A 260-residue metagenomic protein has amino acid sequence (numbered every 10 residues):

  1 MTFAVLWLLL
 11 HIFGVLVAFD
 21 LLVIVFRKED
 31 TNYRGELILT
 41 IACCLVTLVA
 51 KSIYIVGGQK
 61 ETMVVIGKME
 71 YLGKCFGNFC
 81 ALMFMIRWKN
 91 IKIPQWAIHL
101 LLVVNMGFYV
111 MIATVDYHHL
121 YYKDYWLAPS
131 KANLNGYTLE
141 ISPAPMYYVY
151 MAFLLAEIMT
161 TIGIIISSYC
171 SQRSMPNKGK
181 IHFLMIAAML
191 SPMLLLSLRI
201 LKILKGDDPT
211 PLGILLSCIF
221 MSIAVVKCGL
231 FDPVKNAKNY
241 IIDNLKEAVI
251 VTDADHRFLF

Functional and structural regions predicted by a protein language model:
M1, A128-M146: Juxtamembrane membrane-water interface segments that cap and precede transmembrane helices
T2-A18, D30-H118, Y147-A156, D208-S217: Individual alpha-helical transmembrane segments in multi-pass integral membrane proteins
A4-W7, H11, V17, S174-L245: Interfacial "cap-and-anchor" motif at the non-cytosolic start of specific transmembrane alpha-helices
L22-F26, S52-Q59, L82-W88, V110-Y117 (+3 more regions): Transmembrane helix-loop junctions and nearby membrane-interface residues
F26-V49, G67-K68, I141-I200: Alpha-helical transmembrane segments of multi-pass integral membrane proteins
D116-K131: Membrane-interfacial helix-loop-helix modules of multi-pass inner-membrane proteins that assemble, modify, or transport
A248: Functionally critical alpha/beta secondary-structure elements and their flanking flexible loops that scaffold catalytic
V251-L259: Short acidic/glycine-rich beta-turn/loop cap or linker motifs at sensory/regulatory domain boundaries that couple input
